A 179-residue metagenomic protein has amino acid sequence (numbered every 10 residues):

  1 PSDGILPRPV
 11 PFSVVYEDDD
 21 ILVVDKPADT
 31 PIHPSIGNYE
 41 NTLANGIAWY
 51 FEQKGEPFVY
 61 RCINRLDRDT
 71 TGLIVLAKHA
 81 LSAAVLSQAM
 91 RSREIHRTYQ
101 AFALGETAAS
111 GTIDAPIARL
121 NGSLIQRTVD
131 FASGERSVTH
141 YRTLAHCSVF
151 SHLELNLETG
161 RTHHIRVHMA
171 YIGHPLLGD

Functional and structural regions predicted by a protein language model:
P1-D179: RNA pseudouridine synthases
